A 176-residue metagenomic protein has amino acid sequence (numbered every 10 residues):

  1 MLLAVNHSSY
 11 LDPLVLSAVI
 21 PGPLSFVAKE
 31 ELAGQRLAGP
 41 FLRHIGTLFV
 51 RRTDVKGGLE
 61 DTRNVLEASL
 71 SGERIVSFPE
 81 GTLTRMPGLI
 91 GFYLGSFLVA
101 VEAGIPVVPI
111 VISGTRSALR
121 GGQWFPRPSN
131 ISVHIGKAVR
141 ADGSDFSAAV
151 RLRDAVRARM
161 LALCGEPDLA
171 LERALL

Functional and structural regions predicted by a protein language model:
M1-V55: Catalytic core of membrane glycerolipid acyltransferases/transacylases, capturing the structured, soluble-facing
L59-L176: Non-catalytic C-terminal accessory region of glycerolipid acyltransferases and related lyso-lipid remodeling enzymes
